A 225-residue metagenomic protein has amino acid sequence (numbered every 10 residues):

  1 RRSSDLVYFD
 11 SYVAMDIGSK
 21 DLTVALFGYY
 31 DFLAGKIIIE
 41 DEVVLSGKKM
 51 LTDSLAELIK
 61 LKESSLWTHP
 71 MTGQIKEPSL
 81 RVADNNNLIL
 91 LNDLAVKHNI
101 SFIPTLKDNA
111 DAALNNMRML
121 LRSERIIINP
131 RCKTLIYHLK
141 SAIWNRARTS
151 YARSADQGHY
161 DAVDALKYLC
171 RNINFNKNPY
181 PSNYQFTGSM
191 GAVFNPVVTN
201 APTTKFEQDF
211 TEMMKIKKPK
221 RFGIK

Functional and structural regions predicted by a protein language model:
R1-S3: Short, small-residue-biased leader/transition segments that mark boundaries at the very start of proteins
Y8-S19, D84: Two-metal-ion RNase H-like nuclease active-site motif
I17, Y29-D31: Short, low-complexity Ser/Thr-rich regulatory SLiMs
L26, L33-Q157, N176-K177, Q185-K225: Mg2+-dependent endonuclease catalytic cores in nucleic-acid-processing enzymes, primarily RNase H-like
L169-K177: Short, hydrophobic alpha-helical segments
